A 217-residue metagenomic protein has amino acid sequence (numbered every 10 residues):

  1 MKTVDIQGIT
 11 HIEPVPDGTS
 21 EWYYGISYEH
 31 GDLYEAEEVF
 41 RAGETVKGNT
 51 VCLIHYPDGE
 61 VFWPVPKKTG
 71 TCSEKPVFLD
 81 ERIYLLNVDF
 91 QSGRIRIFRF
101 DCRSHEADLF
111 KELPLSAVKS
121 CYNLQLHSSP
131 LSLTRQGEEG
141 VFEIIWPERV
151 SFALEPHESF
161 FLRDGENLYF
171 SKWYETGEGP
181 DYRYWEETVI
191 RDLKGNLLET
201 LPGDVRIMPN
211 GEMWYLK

Functional and structural regions predicted by a protein language model:
M1-P14, Y34-K68, F90-K119, P130-F160 (+1 more regions): Surface-exposed loop/turn elements that mediate protein-protein interactions on large endomembrane-trafficking
I12-L33: N-terminal "first-domain core" detector
T19-W22, D80-E81, H127-L131, G165-N167 (+1 more regions): Short coil/turn segments that connect the beta-strands within blades of beta-propeller domains
Y23-S27, Y84-N87, S132-R135, Y169-K172 (+1 more regions): Residue position within the beta-strands of beta-propeller blades
K47-N49, R82, L168: Short, compositionally biased strand/turn segments that nucleate or flank brief secondary-structure elements
T69-S73: Long amphipathic N-terminal alpha/beta scaffold segment
F161-Y174: Short glycine-rich, basic-tinged beta-strand/loop micro-motifs
